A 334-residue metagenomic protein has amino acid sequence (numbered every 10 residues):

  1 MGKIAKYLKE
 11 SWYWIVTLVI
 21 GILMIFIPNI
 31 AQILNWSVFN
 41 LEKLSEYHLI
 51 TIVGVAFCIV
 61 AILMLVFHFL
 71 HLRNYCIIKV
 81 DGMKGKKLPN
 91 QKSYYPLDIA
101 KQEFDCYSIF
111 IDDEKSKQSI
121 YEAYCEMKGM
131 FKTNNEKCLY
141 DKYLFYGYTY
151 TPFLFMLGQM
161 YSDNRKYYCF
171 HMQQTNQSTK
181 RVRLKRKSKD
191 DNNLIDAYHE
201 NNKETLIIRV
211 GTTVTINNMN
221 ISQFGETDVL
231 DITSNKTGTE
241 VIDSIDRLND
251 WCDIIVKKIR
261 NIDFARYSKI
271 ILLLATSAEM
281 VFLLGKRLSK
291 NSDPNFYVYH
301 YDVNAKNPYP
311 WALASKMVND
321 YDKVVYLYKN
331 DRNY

Functional and structural regions predicted by a protein language model:
G2-H71: Hydrophobic, helix-forming membrane-interacting segments
L41-F153, S162: N-terminal topogenic membrane-targeting module
V80-G85, F145-Y150, R209-V214, L273-S277 (+1 more regions): Structural motif
E126-N135, L248-S268, M280-L283: A short, acidic, amphipathic alpha-helical segment used as a generic capping/interface helix at domain edges
N135-S178, V281-L284, S289-N291: Hydrophobic, ordered structural segments
K166-L194, N235-I242, N295-Y321: Long, charge-dense
D190-K257: Redox- and metal-dependent alpha/beta enzyme cores, enriched for Fe-S-associated oxidoreductases and cofactor-handling
D263, Y267-H300: C-terminal structured domain segments
